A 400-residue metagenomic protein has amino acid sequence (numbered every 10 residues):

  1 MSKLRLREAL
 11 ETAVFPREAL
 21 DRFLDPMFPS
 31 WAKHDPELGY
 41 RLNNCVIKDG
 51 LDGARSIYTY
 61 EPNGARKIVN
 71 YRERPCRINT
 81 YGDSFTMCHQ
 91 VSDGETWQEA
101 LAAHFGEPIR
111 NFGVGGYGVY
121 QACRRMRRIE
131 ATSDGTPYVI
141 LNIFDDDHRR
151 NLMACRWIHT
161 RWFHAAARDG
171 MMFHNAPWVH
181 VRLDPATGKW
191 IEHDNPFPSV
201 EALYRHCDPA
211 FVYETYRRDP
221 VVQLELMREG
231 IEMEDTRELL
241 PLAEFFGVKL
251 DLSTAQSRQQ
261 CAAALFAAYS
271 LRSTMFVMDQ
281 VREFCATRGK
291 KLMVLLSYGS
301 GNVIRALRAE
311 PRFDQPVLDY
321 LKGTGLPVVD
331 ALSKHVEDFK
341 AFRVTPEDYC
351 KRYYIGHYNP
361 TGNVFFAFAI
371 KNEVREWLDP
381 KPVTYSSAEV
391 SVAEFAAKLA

Functional and structural regions predicted by a protein language model:
M1, C350-V392: Histidine-centered active-site loop/cap adjacent to the catalytic His in serine esterases/O-acetyl transfer systems
S2-P108, D219-Q260, H335-Y353: Membrane/wall-proximal cationic-aromatic binding patches
K3-R5, D145-D319, L326, A331-R343 (+2 more regions): Serine-dependent acyl-ester chemistry module
A65, A122-E130, F276-Q280, F313-Q315: Alpha-helical scaffolding within the catalytic cores of extracellular/periplasmic polymer-degrading hydrolases
D83, A122, V139, C285 (+3 more regions): Generic structural signal for small/hydrophobic residues in well-ordered secondary structure, especially within
M87-N175, H180-D184, E192: Conserved SGNH/GDSL esterase-like catalytic core that processes O-acyl groups on lipids and polysaccharides
G106-P108, D134-V139, A286-M293, T324-L326: Loop/turn elements at helix/coil->beta-strand transitions in domains of secreted/extracellular proteins
V119, C123, L271, M275 (+1 more regions): Short, amphipathic alpha-helical "lid/cap" segments that border enzyme active or binding sites
